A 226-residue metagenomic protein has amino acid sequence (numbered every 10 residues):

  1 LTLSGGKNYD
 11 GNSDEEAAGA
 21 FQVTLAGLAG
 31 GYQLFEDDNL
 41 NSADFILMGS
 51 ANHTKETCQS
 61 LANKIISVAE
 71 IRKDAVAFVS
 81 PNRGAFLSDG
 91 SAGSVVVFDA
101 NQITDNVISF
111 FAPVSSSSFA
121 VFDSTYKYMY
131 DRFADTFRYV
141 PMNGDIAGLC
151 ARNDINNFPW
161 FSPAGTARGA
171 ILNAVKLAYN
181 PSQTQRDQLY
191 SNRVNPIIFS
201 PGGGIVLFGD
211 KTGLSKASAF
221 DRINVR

Functional and structural regions predicted by a protein language model:
L1-R226: A glycine- and small-residue-enriched flexible loop/hinge signal that marks low-structured segments
